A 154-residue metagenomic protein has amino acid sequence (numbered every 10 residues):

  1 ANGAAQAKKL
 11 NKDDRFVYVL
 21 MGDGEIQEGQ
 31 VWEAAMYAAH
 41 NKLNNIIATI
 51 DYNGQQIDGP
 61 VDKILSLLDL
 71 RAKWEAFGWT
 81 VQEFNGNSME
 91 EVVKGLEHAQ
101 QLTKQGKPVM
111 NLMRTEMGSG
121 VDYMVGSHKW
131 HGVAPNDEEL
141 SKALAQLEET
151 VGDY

Functional and structural regions predicted by a protein language model:
A1-Y154: Glycine-rich ThDP/TPP pyrophosphate-binding loop and its adjacent helix/strand module within ThDP-dependent enzymes
